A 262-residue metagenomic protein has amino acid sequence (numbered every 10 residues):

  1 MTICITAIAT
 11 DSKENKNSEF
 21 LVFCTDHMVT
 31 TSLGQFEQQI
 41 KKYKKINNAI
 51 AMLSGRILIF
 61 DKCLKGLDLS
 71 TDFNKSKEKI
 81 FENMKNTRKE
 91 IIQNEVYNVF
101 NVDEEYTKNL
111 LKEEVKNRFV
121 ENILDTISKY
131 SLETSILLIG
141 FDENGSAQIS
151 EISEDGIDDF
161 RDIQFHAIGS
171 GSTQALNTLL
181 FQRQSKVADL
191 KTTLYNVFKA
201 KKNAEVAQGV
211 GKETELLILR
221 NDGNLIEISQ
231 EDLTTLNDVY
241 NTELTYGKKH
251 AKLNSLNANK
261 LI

Functional and structural regions predicted by a protein language model:
M1-I5, L132-I136, S146-I149, E213-T214: Short glycine-rich loop/turn motifs
M1-N122, K129-L132, I157-Y195, G209 (+1 more regions): Conserved short S/T/G-enriched processing/targeting/catalytic segments and their helical context
L21, S146-I149, N224-L225: Hydrophobic residues embedded in beta-strands of well-ordered beta-sheets
L124-T126, A204-E205: Generic recognition of flexible, low-complexity loop/linker segments
L138-D142, L217-N221: Short hydrophobic alpha-helical segments used for membrane anchoring or interfacial signaling
G140-G156: Acidic-glycine-rich active-site phosphate/pyrophosphate-binding loop
N196-A204: A conserved acidic, glycine/proline-rich C-terminal tail/linker
N203-A204, Q208-E215, G223-I226, T235-V239: C-terminal binding/interaction regions
